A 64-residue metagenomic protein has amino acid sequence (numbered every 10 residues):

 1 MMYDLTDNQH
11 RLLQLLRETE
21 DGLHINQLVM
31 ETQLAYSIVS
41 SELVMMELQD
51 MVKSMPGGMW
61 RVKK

Functional and structural regions predicted by a protein language model:
M1-M2: Short, Lys/Arg-enriched N-terminal segment that forms or immediately precedes the first helix of a structured domain
L5-T32: Short amphipathic alpha-helical interface segments
D21, G57-G58: Beta-strand-connecting loop/turn residues
H24, Y36-S37, W60: Residues in flexible loops and secondary-structure boundaries
Q33-E47: Short amphipathic alpha-helical interaction segments
E47-G57: A short, conserved structural fragment
G58-K64: Minor-groove-contacting beta-hairpin "wing" of winged helix-turn-helix DNA-binding domains
